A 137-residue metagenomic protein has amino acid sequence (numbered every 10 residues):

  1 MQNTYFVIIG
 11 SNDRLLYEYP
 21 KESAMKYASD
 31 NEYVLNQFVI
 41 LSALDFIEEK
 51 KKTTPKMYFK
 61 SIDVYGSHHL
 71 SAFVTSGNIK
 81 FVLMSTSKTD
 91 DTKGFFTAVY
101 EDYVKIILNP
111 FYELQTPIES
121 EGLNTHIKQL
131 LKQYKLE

Functional and structural regions predicted by a protein language model:
M1-Y5, S11-E137: Acidic, low-complexity cytosolic segments
